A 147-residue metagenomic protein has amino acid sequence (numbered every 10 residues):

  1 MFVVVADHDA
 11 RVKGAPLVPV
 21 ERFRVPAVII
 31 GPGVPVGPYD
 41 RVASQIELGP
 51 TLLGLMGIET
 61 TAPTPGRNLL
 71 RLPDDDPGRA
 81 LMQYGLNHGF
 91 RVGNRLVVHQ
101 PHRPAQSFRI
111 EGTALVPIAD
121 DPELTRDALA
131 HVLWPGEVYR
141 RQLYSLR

Functional and structural regions predicted by a protein language model:
M1-R147: Solvent-exposed soluble domains appended to multi-pass membrane proteins
